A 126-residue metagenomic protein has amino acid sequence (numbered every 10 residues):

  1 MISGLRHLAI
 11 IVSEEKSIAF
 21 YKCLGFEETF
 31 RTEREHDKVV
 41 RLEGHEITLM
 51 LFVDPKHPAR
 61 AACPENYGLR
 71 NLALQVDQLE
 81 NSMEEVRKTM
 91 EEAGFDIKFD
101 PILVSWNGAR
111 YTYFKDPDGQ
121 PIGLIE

Functional and structural regions predicted by a protein language model:
M1-G4, E27-Q75, R87-K115: Vicinal oxygen chelate
L8, S105-W106, L124-E126: Short beta->alpha transition motifs characteristic of CBS
A9, G25: Conserved functional loop/turn residues at catalytic and ligand-binding sites
I10-V12, L74: Short hydrophobic beta-strand elements that form part of the catalytic alpha/beta core underpinning NDP-sugar/donor
S13, D116: Acidic di-acidic motifs
E14-E15, D77-N81: Helix N-cap motif at beta-to-alpha junctions
S17-C23, V86, G119: Conserved active-site tyrosine of GNAT-family acetyltransferases
E27, I122-I125: Short hydrophobic beta-strand motif reused across regulatory alpha/beta modules
